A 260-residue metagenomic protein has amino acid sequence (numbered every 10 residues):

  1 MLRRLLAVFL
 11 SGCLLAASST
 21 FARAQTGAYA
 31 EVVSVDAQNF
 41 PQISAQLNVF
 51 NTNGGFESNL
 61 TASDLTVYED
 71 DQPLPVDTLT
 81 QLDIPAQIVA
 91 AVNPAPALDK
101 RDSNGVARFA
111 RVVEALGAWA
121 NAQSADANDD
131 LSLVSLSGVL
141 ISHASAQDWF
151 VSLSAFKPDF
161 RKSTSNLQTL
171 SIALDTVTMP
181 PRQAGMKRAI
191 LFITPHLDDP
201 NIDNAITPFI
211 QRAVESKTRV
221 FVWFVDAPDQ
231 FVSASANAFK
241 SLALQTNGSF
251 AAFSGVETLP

Functional and structural regions predicted by a protein language model:
V8-A17: Bacterial N-terminal signal peptides
T20-A24: Sec/Tat signal peptide C-region and signal peptidase I cleavage site
G27-A90, A95-D102: Acidic, polar low-complexity linker/tail segments
D36-P41, S254-P260: C-terminal "exit" segments of structured domains
T61-A62, T80-A86, A97-D130: …and closely analogous acidic/polar surface helices at protein-protein or active-site interfaces in A-domain-like
N121-A125, I141, W149-R188, P200-N201 (+1 more regions): Von Willebrand factor
D126-L131, A184-A189, V214-F221, Q245-S249: Loop/turn elements at helix/coil->beta-strand transitions in domains of secreted/extracellular proteins
H196-Q245: VWA/integrin I-like adhesion module and closely mimicked acidic/polar interface patches used
